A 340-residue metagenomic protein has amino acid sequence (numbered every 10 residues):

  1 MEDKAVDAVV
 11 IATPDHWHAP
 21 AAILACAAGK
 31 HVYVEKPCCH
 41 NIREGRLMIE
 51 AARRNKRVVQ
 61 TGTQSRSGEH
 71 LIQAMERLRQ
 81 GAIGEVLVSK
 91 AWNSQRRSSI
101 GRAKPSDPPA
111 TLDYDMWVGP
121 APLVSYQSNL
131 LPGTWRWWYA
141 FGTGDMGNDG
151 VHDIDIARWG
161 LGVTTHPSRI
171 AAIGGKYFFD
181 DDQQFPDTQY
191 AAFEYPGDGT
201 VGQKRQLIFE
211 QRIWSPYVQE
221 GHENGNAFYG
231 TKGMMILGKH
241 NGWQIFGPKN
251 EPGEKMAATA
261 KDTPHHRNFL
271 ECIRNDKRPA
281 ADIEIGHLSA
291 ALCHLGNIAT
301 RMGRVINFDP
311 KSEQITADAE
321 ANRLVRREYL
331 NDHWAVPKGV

Functional and structural regions predicted by a protein language model:
D3-A5: Alpha-helix C-terminal capping/helix-to-coil transition sites in glycosyltransferase folds
A8-V10: N-terminal Rossmann-like NAD(P) cofactor-binding module of classical short-chain dehydrogenase/reductase
P14, A19-S67, G81: Beta-strand-loop-alpha-helix segment that lines the small-molecule cofactor/substrate pocket of alpha/beta enzymes
P20-I23, A27, R43, E50 (+3 more regions): A broad detector of short, well-ordered amphipathic alpha-helices that serve as recognition/interaction surfaces
Q60-G62, V88-W92: Short glycine/serine/threonine-enriched helix-capping/active-site loop that flanks the nucleotide-sugar donor pocket
Q73, E85, K90, R97-T143 (+3 more regions): Contiguous beta-strand/loop segments that form the cofactor/metal-binding neighborhood of enzyme cores
